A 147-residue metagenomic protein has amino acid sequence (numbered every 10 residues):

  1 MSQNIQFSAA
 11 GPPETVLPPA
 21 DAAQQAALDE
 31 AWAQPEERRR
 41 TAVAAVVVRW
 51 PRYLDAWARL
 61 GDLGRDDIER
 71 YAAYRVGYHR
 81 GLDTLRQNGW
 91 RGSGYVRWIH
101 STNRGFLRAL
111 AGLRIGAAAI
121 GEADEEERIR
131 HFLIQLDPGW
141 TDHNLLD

Functional and structural regions predicted by a protein language model:
M1-D55, L60-N88, L110, I115-D147: N-terminal alpha-helical interaction modules that lie
L54, H100-N103, L107: Start-of-helix signal in alpha-solenoid helical-repeat scaffolds, especially tetratricopeptide repeats
L85-H100: Acidic, Ser/Thr- and Gly/Pro-rich intrinsically disordered linkers and low-complexity segments that flank or connect
